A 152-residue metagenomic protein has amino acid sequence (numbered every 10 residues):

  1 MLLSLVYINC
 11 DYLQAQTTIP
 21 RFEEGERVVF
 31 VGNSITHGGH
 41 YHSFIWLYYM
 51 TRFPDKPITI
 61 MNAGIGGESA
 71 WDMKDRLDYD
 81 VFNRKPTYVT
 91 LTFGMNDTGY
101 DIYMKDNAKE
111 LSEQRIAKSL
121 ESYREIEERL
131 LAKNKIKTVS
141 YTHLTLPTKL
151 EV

Functional and structural regions predicted by a protein language model:
M1-Q16: Bacterial Sec-dependent N-terminal signal peptides
T17-R124: Conserved SGNH/GDSL esterase-like catalytic core that processes O-acyl groups on lipids and polysaccharides
F82, L131-A132: Residue-level signal for alpha-helix termini/capping positions
T90-T92, T138-Y141: Short beta-strand segments at enzyme active-site cores
K133-K137: A short helix->loop->beta-strand "cap" motif at the edges of active sites that frequently abuts
T142-T148: Conserved small/polar residues in nucleotide/adenosyl-binding loops
